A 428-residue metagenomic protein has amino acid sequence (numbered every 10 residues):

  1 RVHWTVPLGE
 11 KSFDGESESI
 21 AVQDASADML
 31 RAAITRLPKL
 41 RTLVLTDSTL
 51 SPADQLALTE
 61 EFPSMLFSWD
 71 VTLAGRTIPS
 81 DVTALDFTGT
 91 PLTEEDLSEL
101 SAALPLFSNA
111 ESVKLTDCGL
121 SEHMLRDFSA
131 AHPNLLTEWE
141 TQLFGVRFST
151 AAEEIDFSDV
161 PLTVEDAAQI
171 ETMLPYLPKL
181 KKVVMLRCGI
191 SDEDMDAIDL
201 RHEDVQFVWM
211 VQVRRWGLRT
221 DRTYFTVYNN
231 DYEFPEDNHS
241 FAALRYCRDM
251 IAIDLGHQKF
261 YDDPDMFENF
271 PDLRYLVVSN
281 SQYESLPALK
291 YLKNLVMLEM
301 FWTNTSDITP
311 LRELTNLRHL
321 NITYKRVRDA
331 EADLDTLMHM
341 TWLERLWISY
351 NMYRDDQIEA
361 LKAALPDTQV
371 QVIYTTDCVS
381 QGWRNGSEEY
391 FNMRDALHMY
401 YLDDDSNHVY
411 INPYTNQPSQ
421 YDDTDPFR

Functional and structural regions predicted by a protein language model:
V2-L8, G15-M29, K39-L50, F62-G75 (+16 more regions): Concave beta-strand-loop units of leucine-rich repeat
A33, L100-A103, H239: A short, well-ordered alpha-helical element
I34, L58, L104, F128 (+8 more regions): Hydrophobic anchor residues at the C-terminal helix/turn of individual leucine-rich repeat
H123, E193, I308: Short acidic, gly/pro-rich beta-turn/loop elements at beta-sheet edges and active-site/ligand-binding grooves
F427-R428: Short, solvent-exposed mixed-charge patches
